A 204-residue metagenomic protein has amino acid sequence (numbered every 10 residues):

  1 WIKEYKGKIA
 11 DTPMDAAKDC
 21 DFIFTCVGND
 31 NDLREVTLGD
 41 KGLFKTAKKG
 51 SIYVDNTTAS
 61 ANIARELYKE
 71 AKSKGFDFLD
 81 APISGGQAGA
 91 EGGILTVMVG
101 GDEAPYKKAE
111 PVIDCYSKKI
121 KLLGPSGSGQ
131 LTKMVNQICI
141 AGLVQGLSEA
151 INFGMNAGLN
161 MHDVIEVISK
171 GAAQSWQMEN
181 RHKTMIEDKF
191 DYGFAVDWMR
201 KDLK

Functional and structural regions predicted by a protein language model:
W1-Y5: NAD(P)-binding Rossmann-fold cofactor-contacting core
I9-D77: Rossmann-fold NAD(P) dinucleotide-binding segment
V27, Y53, T58-I138: Rossmann-fold dinucleotide-binding core
G129-I140, E187-D197: A short glycine-threonine-serine/GTX helix/turn-capping micro-motif
A150: Cationic-aromatic interfacial patches
L159-A172: Small-residue-rich helix-loop
Q174-K204: Interdomain hinge/lid region at the active-site interface of Rossmann-like NAD(P)-dependent oxidoreductases
